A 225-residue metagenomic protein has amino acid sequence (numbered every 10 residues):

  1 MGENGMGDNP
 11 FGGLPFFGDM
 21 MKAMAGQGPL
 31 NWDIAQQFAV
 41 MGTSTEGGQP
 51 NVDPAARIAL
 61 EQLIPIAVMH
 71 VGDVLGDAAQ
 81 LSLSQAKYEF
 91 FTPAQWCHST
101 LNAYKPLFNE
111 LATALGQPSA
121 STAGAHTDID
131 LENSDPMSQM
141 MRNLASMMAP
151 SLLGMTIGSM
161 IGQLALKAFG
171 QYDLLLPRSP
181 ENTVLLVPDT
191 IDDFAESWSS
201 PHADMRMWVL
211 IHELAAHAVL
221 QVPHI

Functional and structural regions predicted by a protein language model:
M1-T45, S119-S151: Long amphipathic alpha-helical segments used for membrane anchoring, targeting, substrate engagement, or oligomerization
P15, P54, I58-E61, P65 (+4 more regions): Generic alpha-helical secondary structure signal
F16, K22, G26, L30-D33 (+2 more regions): Extreme N-terminal leader/anchor segments
L60-D189: Auxiliary, metal-adjacent structural segments of Zn-dependent hydrolase domains
G158, M207-I211, A216: Hydrophobic, well-ordered secondary-structure segments
I191-V209: Short pre-active-site segment immediately N-terminal to the catalytic Zn-binding motif
E213-I225: Catalytic Zn2+-binding segment of zinc metalloproteases
